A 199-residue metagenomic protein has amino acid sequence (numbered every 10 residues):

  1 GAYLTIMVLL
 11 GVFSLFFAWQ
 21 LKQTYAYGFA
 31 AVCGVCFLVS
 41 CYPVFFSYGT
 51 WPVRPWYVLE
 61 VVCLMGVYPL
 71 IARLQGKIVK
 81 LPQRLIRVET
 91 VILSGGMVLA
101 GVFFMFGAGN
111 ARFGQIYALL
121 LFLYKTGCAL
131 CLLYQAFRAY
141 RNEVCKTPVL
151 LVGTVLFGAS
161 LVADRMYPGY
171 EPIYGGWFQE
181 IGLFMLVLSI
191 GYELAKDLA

Functional and structural regions predicted by a protein language model:
G1, T24, D197-A199: Short, intrinsically disordered, charge-balanced linker/junction segments flanking boundaries in proteins
G1-S14: Extracytoplasmic
F13-T24: Short, hydrophobic transmembrane alpha-helix segments
F29: Secretory-pathway-linked proteins and extracytosolic
C33, F37-A199: Interfacial "cap-and-anchor" motif at the non-cytosolic start of specific transmembrane alpha-helices
